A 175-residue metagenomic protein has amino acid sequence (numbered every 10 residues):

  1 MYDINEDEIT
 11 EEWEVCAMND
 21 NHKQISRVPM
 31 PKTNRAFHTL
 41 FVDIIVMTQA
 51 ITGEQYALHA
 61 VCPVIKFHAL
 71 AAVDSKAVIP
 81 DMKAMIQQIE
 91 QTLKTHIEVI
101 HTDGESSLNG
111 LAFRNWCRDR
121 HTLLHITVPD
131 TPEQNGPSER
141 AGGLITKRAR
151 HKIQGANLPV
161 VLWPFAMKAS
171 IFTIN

Functional and structural regions predicted by a protein language model:
Y2-K147: Retroviral integrase
S138-N175: Charged alpha-helix within mobile-element recombinases
